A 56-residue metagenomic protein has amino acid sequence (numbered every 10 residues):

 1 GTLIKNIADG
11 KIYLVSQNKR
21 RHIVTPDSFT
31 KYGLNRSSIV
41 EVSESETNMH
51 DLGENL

Functional and structural regions predicted by a protein language model:
G1-L56: Short, surface-exposed polybasic-aromatic patches that bind anionic ligands, especially phosphate groups
